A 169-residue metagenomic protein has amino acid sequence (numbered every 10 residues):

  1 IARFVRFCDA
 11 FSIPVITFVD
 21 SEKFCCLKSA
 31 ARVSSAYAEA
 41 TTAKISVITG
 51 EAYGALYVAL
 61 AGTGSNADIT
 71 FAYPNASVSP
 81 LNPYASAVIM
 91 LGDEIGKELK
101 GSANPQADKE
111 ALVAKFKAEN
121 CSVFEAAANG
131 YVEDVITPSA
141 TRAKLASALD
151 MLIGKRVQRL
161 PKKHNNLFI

Functional and structural regions predicted by a protein language model:
I1-I169: Ligand-binding clefts of soluble mixed alpha/beta catalytic domains
